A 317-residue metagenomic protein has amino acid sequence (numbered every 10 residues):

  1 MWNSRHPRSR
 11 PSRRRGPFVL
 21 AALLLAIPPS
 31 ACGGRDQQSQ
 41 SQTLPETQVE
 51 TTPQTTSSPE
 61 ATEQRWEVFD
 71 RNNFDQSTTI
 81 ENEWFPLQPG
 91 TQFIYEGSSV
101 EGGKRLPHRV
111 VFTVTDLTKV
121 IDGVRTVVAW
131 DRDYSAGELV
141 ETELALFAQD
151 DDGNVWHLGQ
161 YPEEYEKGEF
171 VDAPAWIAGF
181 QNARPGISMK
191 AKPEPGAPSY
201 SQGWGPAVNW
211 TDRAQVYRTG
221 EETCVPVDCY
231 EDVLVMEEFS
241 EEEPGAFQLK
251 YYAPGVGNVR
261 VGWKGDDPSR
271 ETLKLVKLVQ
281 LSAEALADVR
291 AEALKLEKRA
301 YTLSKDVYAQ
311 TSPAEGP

Functional and structural regions predicted by a protein language model:
W2-V19: Bacterial N-terminal signal peptides that target proteins for export
P7-R10, Q40, F74, N154: A generic signature of intrinsically disordered, low-complexity regions enriched in glycine/proline and charged/polar
P11, Q38-E50, Q54, E60: Intrinsically disordered, low-complexity repeat/linker tracts enriched for polar/charged residues
V19-L25: Hydrophobic helical h-region of N-terminal Sec-dependent signal peptides in bacterial secretory/periplasmic proteins
P28-A31: C-terminal motif of bacterial Sec signal peptides marking the signal peptidase cleavage site
G33-D36: Bacterial signal peptide processing site
V49, P53-P317: Conserved functional acidic sites
